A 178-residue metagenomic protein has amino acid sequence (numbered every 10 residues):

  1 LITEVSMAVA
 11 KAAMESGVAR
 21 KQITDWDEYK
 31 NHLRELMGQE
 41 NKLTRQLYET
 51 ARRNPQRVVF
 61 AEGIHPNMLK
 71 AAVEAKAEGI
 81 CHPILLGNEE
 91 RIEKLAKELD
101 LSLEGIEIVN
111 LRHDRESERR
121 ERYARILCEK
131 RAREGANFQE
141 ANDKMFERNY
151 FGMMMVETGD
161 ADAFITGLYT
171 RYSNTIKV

Functional and structural regions predicted by a protein language model:
T3, M7, K11, E15-T166: Contiguous, glycine/small-aliphatic-enriched amphipathic segments in soluble metabolic enzymes
L168-V178: Glycine/threonine-rich beta-strand-loop-alpha-helix active-site module that forms ligand/phosphate-binding
